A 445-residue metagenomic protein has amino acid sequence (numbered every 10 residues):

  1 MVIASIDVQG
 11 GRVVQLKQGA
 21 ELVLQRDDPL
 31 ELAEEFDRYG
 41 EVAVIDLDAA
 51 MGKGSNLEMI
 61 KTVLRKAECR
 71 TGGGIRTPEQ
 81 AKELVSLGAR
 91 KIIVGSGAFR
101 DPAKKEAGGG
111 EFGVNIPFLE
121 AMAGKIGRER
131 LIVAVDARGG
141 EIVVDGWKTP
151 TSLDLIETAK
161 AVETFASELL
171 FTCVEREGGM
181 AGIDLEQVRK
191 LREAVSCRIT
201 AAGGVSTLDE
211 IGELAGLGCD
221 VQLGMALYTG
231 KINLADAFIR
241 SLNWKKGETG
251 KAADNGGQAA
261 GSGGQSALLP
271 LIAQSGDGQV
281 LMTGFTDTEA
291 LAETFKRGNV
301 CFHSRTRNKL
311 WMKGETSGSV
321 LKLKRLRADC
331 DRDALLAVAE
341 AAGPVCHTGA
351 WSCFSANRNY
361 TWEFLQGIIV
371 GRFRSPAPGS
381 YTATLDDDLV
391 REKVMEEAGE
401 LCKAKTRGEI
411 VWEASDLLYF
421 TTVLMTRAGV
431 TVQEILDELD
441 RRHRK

Functional and structural regions predicted by a protein language model:
V2-V8, V42-V44, C69-G73, I92-V94 (+4 more regions): Hydrophobic faces of well-ordered beta-strands that scaffold small-molecule active sites in alpha/beta enzyme cores
V8-E21, A89-K105, G109-E177: Conserved anion-binding
Q18-D37: Short catalytic helix/loop segments, enriched in acidic residues and glycine and frequently bearing histidine
A33-I45, T164-F165, L169: Catalytic domains of carbohydrate-active enzymes, especially glycoside hydrolases
E35-D37, V85-S86, V162-E163, A215: Non-catalytic positions within long, well-ordered alpha-helices that form the structural scaffold/packing of enzyme
D48-L64, T77-K82, S96-R130, E177-L191 (+2 more regions): Active-site-adjacent beta->alpha loops and helix N-cap segments on the catalytic face of soluble alpha/beta enzymes
E58-M59, C69-K91, E186-V221: Catalytic cores of alpha/beta
S86, E111, I156, A226-L227 (+3 more regions): Flexible "arm" and connector segments at domain edges
